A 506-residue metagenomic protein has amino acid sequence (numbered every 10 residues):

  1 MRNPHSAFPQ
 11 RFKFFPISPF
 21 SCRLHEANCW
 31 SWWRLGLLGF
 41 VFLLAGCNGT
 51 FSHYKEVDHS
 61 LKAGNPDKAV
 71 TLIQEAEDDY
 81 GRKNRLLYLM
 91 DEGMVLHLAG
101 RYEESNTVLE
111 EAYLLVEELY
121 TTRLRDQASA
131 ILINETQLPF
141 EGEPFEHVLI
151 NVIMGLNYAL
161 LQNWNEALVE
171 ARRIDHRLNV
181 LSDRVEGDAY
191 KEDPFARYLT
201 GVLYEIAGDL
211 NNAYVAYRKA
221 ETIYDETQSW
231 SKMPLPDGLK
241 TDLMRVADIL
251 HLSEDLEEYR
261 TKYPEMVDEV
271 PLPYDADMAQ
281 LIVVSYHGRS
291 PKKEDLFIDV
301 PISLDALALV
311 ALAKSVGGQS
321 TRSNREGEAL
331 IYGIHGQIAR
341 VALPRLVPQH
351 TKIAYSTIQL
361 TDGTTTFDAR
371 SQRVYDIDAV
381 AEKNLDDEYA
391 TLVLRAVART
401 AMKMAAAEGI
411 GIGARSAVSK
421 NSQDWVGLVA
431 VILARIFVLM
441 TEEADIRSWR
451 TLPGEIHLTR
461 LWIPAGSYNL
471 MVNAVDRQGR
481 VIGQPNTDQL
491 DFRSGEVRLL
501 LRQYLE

Functional and structural regions predicted by a protein language model:
L44-G46: C-terminal motif of bacterial Sec signal peptides marking the signal peptidase cleavage site
N48-F51: Bacterial signal peptide processing site
G81-R85, V116-Q127, V180-A189, E221-S253 (+2 more regions): Boundary/linker segments of alpha-helical solenoid repeat arrays
E408, I412-E506: C-terminal soluble interaction/assembly domains
